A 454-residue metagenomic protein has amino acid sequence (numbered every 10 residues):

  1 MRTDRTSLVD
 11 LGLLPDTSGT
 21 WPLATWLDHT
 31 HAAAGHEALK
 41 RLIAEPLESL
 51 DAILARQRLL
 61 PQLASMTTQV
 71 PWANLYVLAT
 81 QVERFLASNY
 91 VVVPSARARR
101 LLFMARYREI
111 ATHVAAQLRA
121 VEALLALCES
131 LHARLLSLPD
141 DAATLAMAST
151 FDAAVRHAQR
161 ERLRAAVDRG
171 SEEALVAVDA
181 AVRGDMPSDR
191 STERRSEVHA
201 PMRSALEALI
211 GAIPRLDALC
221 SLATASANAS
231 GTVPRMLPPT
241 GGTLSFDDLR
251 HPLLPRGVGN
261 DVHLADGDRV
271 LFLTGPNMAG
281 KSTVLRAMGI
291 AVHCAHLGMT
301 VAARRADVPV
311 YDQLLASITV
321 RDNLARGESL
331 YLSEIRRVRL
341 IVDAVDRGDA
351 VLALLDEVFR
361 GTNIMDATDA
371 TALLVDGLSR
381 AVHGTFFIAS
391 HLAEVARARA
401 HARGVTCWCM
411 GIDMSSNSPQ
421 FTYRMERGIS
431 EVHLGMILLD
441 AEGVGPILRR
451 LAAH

Functional and structural regions predicted by a protein language model:
M1-V167, A205, A212-C220, L249: Conserved amphipathic alpha-helical "coupling/scaffold" segments that transmit conformational changes between domains
W21, E37, D189, E193 (+3 more regions): A generic alpha-helix surface/boundary motif
L23-L27, L39-L42, E193-P201, G275 (+3 more regions): Short hinge/gating elements
R84-F103, L145-G184, I210-F272, P276: Amphipathic heptad-repeat alpha-helical coiled-coil/stalk segments that mediate oligomerization, filament/stalk
A123, M186-S188: Extended, regular secondary-structure scaffolds
L127-D141, A225-G231, G298-T300, V444-I447: Short helix-capping/linker segments at secondary-structure and domain boundaries
S196-R203, E207-I210, A325, L332 (+1 more regions): Short amphipathic alpha-helical segments with heptad-repeat character
A229-H454: ATPase nucleotide-binding head domains, primarily ABC-like/P-loop NTPase cores
